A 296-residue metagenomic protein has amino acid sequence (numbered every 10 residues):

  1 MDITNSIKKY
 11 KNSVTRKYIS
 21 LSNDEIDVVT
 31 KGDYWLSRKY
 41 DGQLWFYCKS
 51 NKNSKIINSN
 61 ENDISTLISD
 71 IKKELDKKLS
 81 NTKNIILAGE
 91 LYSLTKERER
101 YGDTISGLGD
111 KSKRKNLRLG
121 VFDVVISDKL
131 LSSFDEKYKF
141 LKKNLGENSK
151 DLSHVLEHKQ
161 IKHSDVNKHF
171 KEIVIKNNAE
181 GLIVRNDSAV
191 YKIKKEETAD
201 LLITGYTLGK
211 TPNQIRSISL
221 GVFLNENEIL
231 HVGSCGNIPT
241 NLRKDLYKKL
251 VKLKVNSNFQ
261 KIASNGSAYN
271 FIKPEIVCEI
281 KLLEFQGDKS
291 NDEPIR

Functional and structural regions predicted by a protein language model:
M1-Y10, H154-T198, D245-K252, Q260-I262: Amphipathic alpha-helical
D2-K31, L36: Charged, flexible boundary elements
I26-S149, V277-P294: Covalent nucleotidyltransferase
D27-T30, S37-D41, I175-K176, K195-T198 (+1 more regions): A short catalytic or substrate-binding loop motif that flags glycine-/basic-rich loops and adjacent residues that bind
Q43-S50, L202-K210, Q214-N225, S234: Catalytic nucleophile-His microenvironment captured as a short glycine-rich beta-strand/loop that brackets
G181-R185, N265-K289: Short, active-site-adjacent segments that bind or coordinate small-molecule cofactors and metal centers
I193-L202, F271-E275: Short coil-to-beta-strand transition motifs
E228-S264, Y269-P274, D292: A short-motif feature that recognizes glycine-rich, charge-decorated loops that bind or process nucleotide phosphates
